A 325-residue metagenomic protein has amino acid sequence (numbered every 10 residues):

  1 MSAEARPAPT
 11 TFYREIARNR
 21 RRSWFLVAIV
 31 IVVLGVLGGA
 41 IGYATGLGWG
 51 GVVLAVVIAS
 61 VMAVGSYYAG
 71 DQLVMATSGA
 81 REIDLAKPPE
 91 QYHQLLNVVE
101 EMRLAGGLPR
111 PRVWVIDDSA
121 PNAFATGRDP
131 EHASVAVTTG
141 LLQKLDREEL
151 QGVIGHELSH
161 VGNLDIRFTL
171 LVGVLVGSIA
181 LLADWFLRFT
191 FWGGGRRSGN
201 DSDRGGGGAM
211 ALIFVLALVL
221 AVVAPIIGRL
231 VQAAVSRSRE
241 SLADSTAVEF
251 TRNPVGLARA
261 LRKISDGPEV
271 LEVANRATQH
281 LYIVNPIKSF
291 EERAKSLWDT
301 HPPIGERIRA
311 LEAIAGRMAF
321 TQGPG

Functional and structural regions predicted by a protein language model:
M1-V32, A44, G51-A55, S60-A211 (+1 more regions): Polar-ligand-bearing catalytic/cofactor-coordination segments of membrane-embedded or membrane-tethered inner-membrane
G38-G46: Hydrophobic alpha-helical transmembrane segments
A217-A224: Hydrophobic alpha-helical transmembrane segments of polytopic membrane proteins
